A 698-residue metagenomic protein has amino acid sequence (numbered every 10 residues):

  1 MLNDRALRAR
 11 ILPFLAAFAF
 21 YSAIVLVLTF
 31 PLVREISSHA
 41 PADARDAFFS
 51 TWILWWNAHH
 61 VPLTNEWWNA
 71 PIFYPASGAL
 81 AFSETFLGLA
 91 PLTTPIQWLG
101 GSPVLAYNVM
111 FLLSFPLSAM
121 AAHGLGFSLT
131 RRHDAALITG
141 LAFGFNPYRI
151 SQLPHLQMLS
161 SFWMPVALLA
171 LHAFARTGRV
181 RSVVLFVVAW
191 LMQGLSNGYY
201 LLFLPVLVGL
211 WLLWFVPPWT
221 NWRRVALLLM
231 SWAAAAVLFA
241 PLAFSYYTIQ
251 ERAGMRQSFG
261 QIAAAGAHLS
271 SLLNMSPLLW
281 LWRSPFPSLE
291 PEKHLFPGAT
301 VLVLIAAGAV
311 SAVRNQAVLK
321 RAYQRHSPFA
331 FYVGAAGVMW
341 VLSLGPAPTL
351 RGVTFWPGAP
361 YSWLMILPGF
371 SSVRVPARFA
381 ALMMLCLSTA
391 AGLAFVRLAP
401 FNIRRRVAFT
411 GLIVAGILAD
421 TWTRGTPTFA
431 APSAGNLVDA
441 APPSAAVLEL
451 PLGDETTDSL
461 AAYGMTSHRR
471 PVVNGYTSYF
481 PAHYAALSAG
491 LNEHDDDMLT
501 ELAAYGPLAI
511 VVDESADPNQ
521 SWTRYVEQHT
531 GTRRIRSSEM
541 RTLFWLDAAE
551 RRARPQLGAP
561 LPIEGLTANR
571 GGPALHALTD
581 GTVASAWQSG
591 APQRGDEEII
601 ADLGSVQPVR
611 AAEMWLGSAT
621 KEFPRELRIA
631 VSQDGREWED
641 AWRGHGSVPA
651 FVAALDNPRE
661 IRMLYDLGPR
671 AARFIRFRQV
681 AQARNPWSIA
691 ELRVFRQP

Functional and structural regions predicted by a protein language model:
N3-A6, A173, L202-A234, G308-A322: Perimembrane helix-loop-helix junctions
A23, S182-N197: Membrane-interface alpha helices of multi-pass inner-membrane proteins
I24-S118, G144-S161, S196, A263-P285 (+1 more regions): Membrane-interface coil-to-helix junctions
P41-H60, W232, F239-A312, Y361-M365 (+3 more regions): Periplasmic/ER-lumenal interhelical loops and adjacent helix-loop junctions in multi-pass membrane proteins
V109-L129, T389-L393: Transmembrane-helix motifs of polytopic, lipid-linked glycan transferases
A122-F145, I403-V414: Transmembrane-helix signature of polytopic, membrane-embedded enzymes that assemble or transfer cell-envelope glycans
A167-V184: Membrane-interface transmembrane helices that cradle and orient dolichyl/undecaprenyl
S258, R404, L412-G595, P608-R610 (+7 more regions): Extracytoplasmic
